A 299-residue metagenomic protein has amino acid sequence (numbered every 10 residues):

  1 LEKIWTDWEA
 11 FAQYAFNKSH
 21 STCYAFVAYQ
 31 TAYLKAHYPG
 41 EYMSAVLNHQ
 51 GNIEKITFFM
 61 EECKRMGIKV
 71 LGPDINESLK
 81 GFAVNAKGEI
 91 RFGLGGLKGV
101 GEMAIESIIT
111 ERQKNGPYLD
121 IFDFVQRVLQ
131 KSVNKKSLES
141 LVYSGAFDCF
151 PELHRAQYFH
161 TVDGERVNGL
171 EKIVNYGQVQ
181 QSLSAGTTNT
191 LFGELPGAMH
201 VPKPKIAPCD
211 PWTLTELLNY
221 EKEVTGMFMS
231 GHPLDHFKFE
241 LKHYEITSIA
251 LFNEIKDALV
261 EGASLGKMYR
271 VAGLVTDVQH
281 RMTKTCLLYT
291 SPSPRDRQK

Functional and structural regions predicted by a protein language model:
L1-S291, R295-R297: Noncatalytic, beta-rich nucleic-acid-contacting surfaces in large DNA/RNA-processing enzymes
